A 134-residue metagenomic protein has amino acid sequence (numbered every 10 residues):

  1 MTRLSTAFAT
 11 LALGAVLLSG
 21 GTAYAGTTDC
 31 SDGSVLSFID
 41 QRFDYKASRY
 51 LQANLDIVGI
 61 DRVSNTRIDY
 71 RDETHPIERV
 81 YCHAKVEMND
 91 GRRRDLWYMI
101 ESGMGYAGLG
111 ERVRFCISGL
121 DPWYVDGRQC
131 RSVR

Functional and structural regions predicted by a protein language model:
M1, S19-G21: Short, contiguous, well-ordered secondary-structure segments
M1-A9: Bacterial N-terminal signal peptides that target proteins for export
A9-S19: Bacterial N-terminal signal peptides
A23-E78: N-terminal secretory signal peptides
Q52-L55, R79-Y81, R93, G110: Extracytoplasmic
D61, M99, C116: Residues in well-ordered beta-strands of folded domains
T66-G103: Mid-chain, structured segments of secreted extracytoplasmic proteins
Y106-R134: C-terminal partner/receptor-binding element of secreted or periplasmic proteins
